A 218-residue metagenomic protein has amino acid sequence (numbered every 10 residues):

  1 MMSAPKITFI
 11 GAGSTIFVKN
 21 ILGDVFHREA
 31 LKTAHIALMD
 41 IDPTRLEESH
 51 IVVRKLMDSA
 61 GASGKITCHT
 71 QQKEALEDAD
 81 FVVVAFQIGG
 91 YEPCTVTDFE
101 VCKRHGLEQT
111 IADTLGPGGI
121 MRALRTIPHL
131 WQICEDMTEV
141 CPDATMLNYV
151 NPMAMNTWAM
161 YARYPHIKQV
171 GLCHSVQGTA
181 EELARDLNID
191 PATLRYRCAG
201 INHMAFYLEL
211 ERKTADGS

Functional and structural regions predicted by a protein language model:
I7-I36: N-terminal Rossmann-like dinucleotide-binding module
A12-F17, P43-R45, N148-N156, S175-G178: Gly/Ser/Thr-rich loops at beta-strand to alpha-helix junctions that form or flank small-molecule/cofactor-binding
N20, E48, C94-V96, W158-A162 (+2 more regions): Short acidic, glycine/serine/threonine-rich loops at helix termini
H27-A30, R54-S59, V84, E139 (+2 more regions): Short, surface-exposed basic-aromatic patches at helix termini and helix-loop junctions that form
A30-R54: NAD(P)-binding Rossmann-fold cofactor-contacting core
I36-R45, S59-A144: Rossmann-like NAD(P)-binding element
H105-G118, A144-V150, H166-A180, R195: Short, acidic/small-residue loops that bind anionic groups at enzyme active sites
H166-K168, L172-S218: Substrate/ligand-engaging "lid" and interaction regions
